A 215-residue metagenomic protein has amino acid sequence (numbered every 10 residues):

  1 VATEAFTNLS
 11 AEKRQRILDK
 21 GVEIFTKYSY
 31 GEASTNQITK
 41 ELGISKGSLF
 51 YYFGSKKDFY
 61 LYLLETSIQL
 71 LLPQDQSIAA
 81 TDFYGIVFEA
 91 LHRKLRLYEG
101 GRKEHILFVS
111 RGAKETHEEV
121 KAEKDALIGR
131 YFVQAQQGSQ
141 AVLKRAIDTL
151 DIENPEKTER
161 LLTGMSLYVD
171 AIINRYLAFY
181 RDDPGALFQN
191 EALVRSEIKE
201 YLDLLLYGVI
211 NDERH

Functional and structural regions predicted by a protein language model:
V1-E12, E213-H215: N-terminal intrinsically disordered/low-complexity leader segments
A2, R16, I24-D58, Y62: Helix-turn-helix
S10, Y60, L64, K124-Q136 (+2 more regions): Amphipathic, non-transmembrane alpha-helical scaffold segments
K13-G21, I38, L63-S67, L71 (+1 more regions): Generic hydrophobic, amphipathic alpha-helix propensity
K20, I24, R93, L97 (+1 more regions): Amphipathic alpha-helical interface segments
Y62, Q76-E104, N154-M165, R195: Hydrophobic alpha-helical connector segments
R96-K144, D151, A186-E191: Short secondary-structure transition hinges
I147-Y201, D212-H215: Hydrophobic/aromatic-rich alpha-helical bundle segments in the mid-to-C-terminal region
